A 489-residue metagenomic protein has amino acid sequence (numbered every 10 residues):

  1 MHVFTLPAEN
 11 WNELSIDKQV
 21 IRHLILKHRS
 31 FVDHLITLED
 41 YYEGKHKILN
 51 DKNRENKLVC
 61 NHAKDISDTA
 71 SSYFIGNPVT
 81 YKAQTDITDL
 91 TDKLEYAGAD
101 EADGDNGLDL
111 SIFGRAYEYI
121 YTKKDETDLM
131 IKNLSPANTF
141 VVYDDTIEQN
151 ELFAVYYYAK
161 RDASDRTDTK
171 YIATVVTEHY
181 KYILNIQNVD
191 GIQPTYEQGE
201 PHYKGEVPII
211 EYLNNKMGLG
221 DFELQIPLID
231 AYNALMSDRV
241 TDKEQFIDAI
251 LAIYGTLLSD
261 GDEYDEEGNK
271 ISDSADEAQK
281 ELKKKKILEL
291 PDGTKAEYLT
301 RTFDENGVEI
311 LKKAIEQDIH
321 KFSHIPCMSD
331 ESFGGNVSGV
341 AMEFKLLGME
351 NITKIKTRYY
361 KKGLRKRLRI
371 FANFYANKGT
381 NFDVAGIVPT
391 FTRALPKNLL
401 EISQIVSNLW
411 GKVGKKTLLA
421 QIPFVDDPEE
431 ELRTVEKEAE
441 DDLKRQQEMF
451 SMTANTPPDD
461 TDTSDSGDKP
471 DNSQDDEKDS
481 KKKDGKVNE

Functional and structural regions predicted by a protein language model:
M1-I131, D476, K482-E489: Extended, helix-rich architectural segments
F31-V32, Y42, Y73, N77 (+13 more regions): Short secondary-structure junctions and interdomain/linker hinges
D33, Y42, D51-R54, N106 (+3 more regions): Conserved aromatic-histidine-acidic binding/catalytic patches
H62, D86, E95-A102, L224 (+5 more regions): Short amphipathic alpha-helical segments
A83-L90, T294-E297, L346: A short, surface-exposed helix-loop junction/capping segment
Y117-M217: Extended, regular secondary-structure scaffolds
Y196-A341: Extended, charged amphipathic alpha-helical segments
E267-E289, G307-I310, A314-E489: C-terminal helix-loop subdomains that flank or include functional centers
